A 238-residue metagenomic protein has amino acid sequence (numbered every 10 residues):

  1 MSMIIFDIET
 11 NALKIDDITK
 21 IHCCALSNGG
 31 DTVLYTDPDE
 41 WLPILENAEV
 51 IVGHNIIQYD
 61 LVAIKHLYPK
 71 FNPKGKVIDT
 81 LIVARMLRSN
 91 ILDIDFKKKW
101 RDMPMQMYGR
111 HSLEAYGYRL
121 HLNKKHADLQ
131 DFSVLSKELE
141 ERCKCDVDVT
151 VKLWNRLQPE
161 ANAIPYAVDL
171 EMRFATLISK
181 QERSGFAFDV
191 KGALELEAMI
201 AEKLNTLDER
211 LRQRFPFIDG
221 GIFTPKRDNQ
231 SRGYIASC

Functional and structural regions predicted by a protein language model:
M1, N47-E49: A general structural motif
M1-E9, I21, M103-Y108, K124 (+1 more regions): Conserved "right-hand" nucleotidyltransferase catalytic core of DNA-directed polymerases
K14, T19, L26, G30-T36 (+4 more regions): Active-site-proximal helix-loop-helix substrate-binding element of RNase H-like nuclease domains
D39-L45: Short amphipathic alpha-helix with an adjacent loop that forms part of the alpha/beta core around
W41, V83, L113-G117, L207 (+3 more regions): Generic structural signal of hydrophobic/aromatic residues within well-ordered alpha-helices of folded domains
